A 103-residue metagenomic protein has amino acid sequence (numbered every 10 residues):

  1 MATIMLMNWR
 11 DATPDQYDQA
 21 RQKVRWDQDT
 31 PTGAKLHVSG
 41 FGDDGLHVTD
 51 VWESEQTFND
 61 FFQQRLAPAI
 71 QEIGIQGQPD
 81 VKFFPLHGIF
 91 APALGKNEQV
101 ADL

Functional and structural regions predicted by a protein language model:
M1-T49, E53-P68, G74-L103: Short S/T/G/P-rich N-terminal loop/turn motif that feeds into the first structured element of a domain
